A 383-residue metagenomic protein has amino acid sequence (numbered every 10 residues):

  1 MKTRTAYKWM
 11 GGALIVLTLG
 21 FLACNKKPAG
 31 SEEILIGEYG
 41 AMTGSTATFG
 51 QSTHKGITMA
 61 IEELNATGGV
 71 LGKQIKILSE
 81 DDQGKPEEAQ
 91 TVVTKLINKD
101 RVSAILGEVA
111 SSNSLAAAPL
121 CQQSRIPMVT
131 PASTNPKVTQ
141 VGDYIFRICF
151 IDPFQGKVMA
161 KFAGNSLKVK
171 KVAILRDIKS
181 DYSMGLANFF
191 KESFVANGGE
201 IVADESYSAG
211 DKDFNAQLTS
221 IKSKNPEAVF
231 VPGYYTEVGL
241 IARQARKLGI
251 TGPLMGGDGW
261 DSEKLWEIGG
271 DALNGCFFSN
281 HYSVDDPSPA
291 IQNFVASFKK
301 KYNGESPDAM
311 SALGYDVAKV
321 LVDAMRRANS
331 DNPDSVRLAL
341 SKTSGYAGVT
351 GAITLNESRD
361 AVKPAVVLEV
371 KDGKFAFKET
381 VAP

Functional and structural regions predicted by a protein language model:
M1-L35, A66, A382-P383: Short, low-complexity disordered leader/linker segments with a strong preference for bacterial N-terminal type II
K26-K27, T48-K55, E63, T67-T139 (+3 more regions): Beta-alpha junction/loop-to-helix N-cap segments that form part of ligand/metal-binding clefts
G37-T58, E80-E87, V109-S112, L175-M184 (+3 more regions): Extracytoplasmic "Venus flytrap"
A89, I148-K171, M184-L186, D213-N215 (+4 more regions): Hydrophobic alpha-helical segments within soluble ligand-binding/sensing domains
C121, L186-S279: Extracellular/periplasmic bilobed ligand-binding domains
I145-A209, A228, L321: An alpha-beta-alpha
A242-Y315, N329, E369-A382: Extracellular/periplasmic periplasmic-binding protein-like sensory domains
K300-A312, V322-F375: Segments of small-molecule ligand-sensing domains
